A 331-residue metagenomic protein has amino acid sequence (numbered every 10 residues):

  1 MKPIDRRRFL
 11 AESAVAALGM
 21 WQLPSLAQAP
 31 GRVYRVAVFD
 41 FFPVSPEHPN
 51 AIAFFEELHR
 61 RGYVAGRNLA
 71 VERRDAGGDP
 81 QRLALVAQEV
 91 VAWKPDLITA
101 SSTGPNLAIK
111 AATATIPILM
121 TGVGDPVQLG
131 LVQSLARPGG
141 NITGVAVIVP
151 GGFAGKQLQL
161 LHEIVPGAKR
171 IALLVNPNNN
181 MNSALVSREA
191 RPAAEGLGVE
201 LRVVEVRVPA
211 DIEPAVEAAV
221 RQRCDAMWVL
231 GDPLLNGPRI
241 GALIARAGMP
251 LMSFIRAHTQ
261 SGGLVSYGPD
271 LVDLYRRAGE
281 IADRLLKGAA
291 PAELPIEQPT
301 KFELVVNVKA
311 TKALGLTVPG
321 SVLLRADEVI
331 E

Functional and structural regions predicted by a protein language model:
M1-E331: Short hydrophobic alpha-helices and adjacent helix-cap/hinge residues
